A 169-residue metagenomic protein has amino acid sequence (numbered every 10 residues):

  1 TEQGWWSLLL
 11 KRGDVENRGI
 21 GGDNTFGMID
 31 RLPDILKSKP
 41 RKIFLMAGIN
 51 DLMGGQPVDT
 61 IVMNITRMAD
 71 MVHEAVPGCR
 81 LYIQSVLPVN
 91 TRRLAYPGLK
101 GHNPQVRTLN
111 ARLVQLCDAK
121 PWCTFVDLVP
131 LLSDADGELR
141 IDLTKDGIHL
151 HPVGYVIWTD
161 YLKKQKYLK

Functional and structural regions predicted by a protein language model:
T1-W5, I20-N24: Catalytic nucleophile-elbow at a beta strand-turn-alpha helix junction centered on a G-D-S/GDSL motif, marking
L8-D14, I29-K169: Alpha-helical cap/lid subdomain in secreted, periplasmic, or secretory-pathway luminal O-acyl-processing enzymes
N17: Thiol-based oxidoreductase modules, predominantly thioredoxin-like and allied folds used for disulfide exchange
